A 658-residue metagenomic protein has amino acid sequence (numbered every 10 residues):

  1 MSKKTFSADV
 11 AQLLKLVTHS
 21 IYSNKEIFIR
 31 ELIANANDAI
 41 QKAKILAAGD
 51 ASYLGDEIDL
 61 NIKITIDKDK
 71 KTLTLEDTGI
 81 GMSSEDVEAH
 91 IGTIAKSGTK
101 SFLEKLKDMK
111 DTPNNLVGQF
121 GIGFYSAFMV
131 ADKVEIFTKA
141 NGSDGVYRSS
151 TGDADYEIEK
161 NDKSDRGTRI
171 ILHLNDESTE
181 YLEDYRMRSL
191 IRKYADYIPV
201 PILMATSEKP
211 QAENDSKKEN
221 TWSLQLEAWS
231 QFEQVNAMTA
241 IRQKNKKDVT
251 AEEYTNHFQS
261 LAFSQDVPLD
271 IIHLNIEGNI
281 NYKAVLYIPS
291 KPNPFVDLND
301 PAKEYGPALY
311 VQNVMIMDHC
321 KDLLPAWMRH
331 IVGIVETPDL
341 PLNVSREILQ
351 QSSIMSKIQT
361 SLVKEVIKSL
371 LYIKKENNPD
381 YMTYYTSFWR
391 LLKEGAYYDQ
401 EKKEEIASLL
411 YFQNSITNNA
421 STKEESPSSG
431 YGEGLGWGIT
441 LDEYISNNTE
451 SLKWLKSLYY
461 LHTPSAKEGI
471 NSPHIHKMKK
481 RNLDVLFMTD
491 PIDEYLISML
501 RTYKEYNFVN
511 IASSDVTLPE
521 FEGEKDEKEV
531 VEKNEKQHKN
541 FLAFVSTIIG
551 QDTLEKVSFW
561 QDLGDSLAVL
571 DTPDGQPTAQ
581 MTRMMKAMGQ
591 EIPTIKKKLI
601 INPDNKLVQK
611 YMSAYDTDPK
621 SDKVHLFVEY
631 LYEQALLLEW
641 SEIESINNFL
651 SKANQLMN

Functional and structural regions predicted by a protein language model:
M1-D184, S189, D196-Y197, N214-S216 (+2 more regions): GHKL (Bergerat-fold) ATPase N-terminal catalytic module, capturing the glycine-rich phosphate-binding loop and acidic
L116, V134-D155, N175-S178, Y185-N658: GHKL/Bergerat-fold ATPase module in large chromosome/replication-associated machines
